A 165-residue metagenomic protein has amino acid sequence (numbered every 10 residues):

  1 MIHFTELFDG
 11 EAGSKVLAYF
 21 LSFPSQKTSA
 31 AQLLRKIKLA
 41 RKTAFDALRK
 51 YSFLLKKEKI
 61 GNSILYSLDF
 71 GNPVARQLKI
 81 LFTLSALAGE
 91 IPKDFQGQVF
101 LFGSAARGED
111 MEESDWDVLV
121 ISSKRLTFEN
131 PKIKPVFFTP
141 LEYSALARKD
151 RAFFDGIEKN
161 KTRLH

Functional and structural regions predicted by a protein language model:
M1-F100, A106-E113, I121-H165: Catalytic core of pol beta-like nucleotidyltransferases
